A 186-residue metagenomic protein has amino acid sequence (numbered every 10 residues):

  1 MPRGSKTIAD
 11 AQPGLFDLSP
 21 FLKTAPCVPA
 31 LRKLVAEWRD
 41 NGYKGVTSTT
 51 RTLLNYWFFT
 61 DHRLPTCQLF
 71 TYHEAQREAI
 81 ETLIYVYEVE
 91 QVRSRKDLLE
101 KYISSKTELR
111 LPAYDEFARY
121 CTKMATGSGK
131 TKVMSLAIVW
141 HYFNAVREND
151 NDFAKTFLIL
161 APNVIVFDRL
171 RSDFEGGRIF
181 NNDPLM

Functional and structural regions predicted by a protein language model:
M1-M186: RecA-like P-loop NTPase motor core of helicase/translocase proteins
